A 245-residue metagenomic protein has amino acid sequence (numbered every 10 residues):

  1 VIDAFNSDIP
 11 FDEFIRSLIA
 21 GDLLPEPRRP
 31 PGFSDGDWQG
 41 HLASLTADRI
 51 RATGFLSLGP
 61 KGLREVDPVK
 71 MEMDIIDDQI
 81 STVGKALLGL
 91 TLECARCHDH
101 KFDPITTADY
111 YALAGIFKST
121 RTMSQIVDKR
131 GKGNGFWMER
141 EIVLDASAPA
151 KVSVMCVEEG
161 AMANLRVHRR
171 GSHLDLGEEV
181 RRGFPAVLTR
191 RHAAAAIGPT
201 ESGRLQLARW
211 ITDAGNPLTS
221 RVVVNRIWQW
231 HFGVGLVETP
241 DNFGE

Functional and structural regions predicted by a protein language model:
V1, F11, Q79, V83-A86 (+7 more regions): Stable alpha-helical elements in mature extracytoplasmic
V1-D3, H100-K101, N242-E245: Conserved short loop/turn motifs at secondary-structure junctions
V1-E13, I19-L24, K132-E141: Extracytoplasmic redox metalloprotein regions
D3-D8, S17-D22, K61, G89 (+5 more regions): Structured segments of extracytoplasmic/periplasmic soluble domains in secreted or envelope-associated proteins
E13-F14, P27-R28, T239-P240: Short, hydrophobic secondary-structure boundary micro-motifs
L24, R28, G32, W38 (+1 more regions): Sequence context surrounding c-type heme c attachment/ligation sites in exported
G36-G40, L45-L58, S124-E238: Short, functional "switch" segments adjacent to catalytic/cofactor/reactive centers
V69-Q79, R204-A214, V237-E245: Glycine- and acidic
